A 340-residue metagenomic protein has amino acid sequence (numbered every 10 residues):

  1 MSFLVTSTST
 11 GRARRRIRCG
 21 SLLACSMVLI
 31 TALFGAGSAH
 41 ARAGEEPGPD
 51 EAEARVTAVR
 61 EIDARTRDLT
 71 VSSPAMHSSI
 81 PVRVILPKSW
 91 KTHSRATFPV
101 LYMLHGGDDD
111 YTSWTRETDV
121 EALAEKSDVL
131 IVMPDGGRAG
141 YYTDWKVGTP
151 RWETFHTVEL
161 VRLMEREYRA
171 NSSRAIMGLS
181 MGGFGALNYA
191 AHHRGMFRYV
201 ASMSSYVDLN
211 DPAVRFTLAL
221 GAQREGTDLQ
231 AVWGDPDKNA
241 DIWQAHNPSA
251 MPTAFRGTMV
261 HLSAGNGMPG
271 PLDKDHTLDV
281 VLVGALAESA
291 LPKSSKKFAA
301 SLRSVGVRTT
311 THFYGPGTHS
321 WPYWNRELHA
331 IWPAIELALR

Functional and structural regions predicted by a protein language model:
S2-V5, R18-A24, L29-R340: Non-catalytic cap/lid and distal C-terminal segments of serine-dependent acyl enzymes
G11-I17: Short, Lys/Arg-rich cytosolic juxtamembrane segment immediately N-terminal
